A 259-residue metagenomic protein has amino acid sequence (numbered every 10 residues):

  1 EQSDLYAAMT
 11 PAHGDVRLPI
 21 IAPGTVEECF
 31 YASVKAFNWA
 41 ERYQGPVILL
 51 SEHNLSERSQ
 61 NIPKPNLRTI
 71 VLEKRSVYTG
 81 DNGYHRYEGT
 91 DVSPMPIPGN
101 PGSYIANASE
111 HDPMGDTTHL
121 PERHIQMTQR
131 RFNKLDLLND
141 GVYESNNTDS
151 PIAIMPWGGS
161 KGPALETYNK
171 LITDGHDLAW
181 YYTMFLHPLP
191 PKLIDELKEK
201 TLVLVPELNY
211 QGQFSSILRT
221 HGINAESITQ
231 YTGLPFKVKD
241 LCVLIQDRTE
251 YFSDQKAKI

Functional and structural regions predicted by a protein language model:
E1-D15: Flexible glycine/proline-rich, aromatic-decorated loop/lid segments
S3-L5, P23, S33: Short secondary-structure boundary micro-motifs
D15-A22, D149-I152: Glycine- and acidic
L18-G24, H176-Y181: Short, basic, glycine/proline-bearing loop/turn elements
A32, F37-I259: Flexible, low-complexity linker and terminal segments
